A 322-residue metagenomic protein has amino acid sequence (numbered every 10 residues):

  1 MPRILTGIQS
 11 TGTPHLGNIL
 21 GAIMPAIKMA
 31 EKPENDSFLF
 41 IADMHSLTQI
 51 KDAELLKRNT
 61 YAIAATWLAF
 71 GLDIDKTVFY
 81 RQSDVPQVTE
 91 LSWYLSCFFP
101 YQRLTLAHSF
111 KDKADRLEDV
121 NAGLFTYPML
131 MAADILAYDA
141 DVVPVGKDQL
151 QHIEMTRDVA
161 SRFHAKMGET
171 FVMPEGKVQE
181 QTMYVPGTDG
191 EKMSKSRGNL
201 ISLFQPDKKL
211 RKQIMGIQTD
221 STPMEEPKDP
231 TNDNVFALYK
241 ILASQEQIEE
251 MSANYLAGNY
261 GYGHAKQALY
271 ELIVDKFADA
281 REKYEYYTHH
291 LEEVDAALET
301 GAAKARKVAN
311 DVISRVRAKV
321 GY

Functional and structural regions predicted by a protein language model:
P2-A133, R281: N-terminal Rossmann-like or analogous alpha/beta NTP/dinucleotide-binding catalytic cores that position adenine
N18, Q151, R157-Y322: Conserved nucleotide- and phosphate/pyrophosphate-binding catalytic cores in adenylate/nucleotidyl-handling enzymes
E34, Y101-T105, A137-P144, A243-M251 (+1 more regions): Short helix-capping/linker segments at secondary-structure and domain boundaries
D52-A53, V142-G146, T170, E225: Short, polar/flexible loop-turn hinges at active-site or ligand-entry regions and domain interfaces
A64, G71, F99-R103, A140 (+3 more regions): A generic secondary-structure signal for well-formed alpha-helical elements
V78-R81, P144, T222: Short catalytic-loop micro-motif centered on adjacent basic/acidic residues
K111-F163, M167: Internal, conserved structured core segments that host functional sites
